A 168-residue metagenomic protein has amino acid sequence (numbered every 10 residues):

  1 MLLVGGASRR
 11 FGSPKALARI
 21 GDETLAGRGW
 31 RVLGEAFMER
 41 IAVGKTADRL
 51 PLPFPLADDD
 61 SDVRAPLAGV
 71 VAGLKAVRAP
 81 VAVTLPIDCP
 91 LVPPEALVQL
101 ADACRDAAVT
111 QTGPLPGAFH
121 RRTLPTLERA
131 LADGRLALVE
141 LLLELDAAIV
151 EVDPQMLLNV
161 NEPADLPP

Functional and structural regions predicted by a protein language model:
M1-M156, P163-A164: Nucleotide and nucleotide-moiety/phosphate-recognizing core
